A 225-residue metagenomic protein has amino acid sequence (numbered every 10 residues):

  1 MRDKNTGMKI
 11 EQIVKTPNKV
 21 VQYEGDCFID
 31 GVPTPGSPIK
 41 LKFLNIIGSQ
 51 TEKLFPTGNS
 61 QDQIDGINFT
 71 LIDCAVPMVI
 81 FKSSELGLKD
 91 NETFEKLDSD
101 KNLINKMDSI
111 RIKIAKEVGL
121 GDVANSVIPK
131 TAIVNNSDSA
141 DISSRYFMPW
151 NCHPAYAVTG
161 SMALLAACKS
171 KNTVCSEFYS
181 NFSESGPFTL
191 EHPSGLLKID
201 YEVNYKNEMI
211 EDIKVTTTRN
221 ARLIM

Functional and structural regions predicted by a protein language model:
M1-M225: Active-site proximal loop and beta-alpha junction motif in alpha/beta enzyme cores
